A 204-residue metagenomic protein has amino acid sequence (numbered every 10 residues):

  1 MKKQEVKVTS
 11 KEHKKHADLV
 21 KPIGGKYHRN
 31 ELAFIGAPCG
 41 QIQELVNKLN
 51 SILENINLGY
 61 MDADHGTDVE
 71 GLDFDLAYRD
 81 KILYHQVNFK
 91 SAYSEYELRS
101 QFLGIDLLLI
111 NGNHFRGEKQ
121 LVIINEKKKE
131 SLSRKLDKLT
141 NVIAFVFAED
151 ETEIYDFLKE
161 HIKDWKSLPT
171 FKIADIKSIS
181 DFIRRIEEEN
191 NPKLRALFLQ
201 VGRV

Functional and structural regions predicted by a protein language model:
M1-A33, A174-R203: Extreme N-terminal, non-catalytic leader segments that precede Walker-type/kinase nucleotide-binding cores
K3, K7-E31, A37-Q101: N-terminal phosphate/diphosphate-binding loop that engages ATP/GTP or pyrophosphate donors across diverse enzyme folds
E31-A33, N57-G59, F74-L76, K81-H85 (+4 more regions): Structural motif
D80-K128: Glycine-rich phosphate-binding loop used to anchor ATP phosphates in small-molecule kinases, encompassing both
N88-Y93, T140-V146, R203: Short, surface-exposed, charge-dense and proline/glycine-enriched linear segments
L107-L194, F198: Phosphate/Mg2+-binding loops and adjacent switch elements in nucleotide/diphosphate-handling enzyme cores
